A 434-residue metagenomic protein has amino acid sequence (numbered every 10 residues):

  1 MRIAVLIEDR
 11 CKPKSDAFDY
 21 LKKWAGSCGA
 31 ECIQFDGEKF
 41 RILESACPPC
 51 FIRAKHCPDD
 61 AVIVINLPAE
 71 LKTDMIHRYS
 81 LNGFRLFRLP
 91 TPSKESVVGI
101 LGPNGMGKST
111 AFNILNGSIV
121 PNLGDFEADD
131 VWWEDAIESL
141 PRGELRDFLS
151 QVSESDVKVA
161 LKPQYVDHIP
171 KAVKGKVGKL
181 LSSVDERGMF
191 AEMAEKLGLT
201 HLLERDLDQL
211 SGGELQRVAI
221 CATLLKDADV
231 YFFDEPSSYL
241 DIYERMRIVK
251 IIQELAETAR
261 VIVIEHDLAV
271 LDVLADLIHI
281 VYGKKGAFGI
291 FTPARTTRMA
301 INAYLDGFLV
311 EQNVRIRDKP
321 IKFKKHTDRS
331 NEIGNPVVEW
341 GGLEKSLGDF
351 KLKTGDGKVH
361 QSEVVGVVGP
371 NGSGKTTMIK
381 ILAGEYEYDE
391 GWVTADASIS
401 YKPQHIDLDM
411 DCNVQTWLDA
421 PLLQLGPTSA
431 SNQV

Functional and structural regions predicted by a protein language model:
F18-R41, I52-A69: Iron-sulfur cluster-binding cysteine motifs and their immediate structural context in ferredoxin-like electron-transfer
M75-F87, F126-G212, G342, S346-G348 (+1 more regions): ABC-family P-loop ATPase nucleotide-binding domains
S93, S155, I251-V263, A287: Conserved catalytic loops of ABC-family nucleotide-binding domains
L101-P103, V368-P370: The feature captures the beta-strand-to-loop junction immediately N-terminal to the Walker
D206, E235-P236, Y243: Walker B catalytic motif
A219-C221, I248: Hydrophobic anchor residue at the start of the ABC signature
I280-R317: Conserved beta-strand-loop-alpha-helix hinge in the C-terminal portion of ABC ATPase nucleotide-binding domains
